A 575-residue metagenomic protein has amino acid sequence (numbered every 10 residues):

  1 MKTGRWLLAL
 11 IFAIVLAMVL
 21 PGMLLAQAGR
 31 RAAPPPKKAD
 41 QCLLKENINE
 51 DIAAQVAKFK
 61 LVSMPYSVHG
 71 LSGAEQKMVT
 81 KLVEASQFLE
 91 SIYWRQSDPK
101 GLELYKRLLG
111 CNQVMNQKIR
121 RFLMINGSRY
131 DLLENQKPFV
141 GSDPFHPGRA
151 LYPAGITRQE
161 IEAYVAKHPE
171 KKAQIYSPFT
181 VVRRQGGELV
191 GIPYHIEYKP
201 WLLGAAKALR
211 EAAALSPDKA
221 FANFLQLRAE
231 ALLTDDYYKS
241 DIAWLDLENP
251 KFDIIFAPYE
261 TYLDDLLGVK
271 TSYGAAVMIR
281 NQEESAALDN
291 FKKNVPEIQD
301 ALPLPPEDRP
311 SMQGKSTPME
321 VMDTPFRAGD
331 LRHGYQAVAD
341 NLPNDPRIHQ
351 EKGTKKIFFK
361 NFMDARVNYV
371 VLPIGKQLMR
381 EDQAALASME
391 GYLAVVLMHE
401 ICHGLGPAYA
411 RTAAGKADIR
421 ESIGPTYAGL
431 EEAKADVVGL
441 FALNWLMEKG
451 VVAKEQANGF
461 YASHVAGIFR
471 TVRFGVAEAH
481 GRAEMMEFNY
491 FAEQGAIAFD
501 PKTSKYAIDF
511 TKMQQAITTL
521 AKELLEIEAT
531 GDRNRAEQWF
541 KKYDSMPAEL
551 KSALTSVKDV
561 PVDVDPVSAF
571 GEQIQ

Functional and structural regions predicted by a protein language model:
M1-I11: Bacterial N-terminal signal peptides that target proteins for export
A9-M23: Bacterial N-terminal signal peptides
L20-A32: Signal peptide processing junction and immediate N-terminal pro/mature segment of secreted/exported proteins
P36-F224: N-terminal helix-rich structural modules
I52-M64, H69-M78, K172-G429, A433-W445 (+3 more regions): Fold-level signature of zinc-dependent metallopeptidase catalytic domains
G101, W244, A477-H480: Structured alpha-helical bundle/scaffold domains in large eukaryotic membrane-trafficking regulators
L440-F540: Long, well-structured alpha-helical subdomains associated with metal-dependent extracellular/ecto-lumenal hydrolases
A521-Q575: Extended, compositionally biased alpha-helical segments that mediate assembly or anchoring
